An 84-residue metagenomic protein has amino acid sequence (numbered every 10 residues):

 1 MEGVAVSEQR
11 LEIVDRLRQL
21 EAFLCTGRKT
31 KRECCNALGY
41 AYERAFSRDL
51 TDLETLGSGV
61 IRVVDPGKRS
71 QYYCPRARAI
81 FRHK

Functional and structural regions predicted by a protein language model:
M1-K84: Short, basic/aromatic recognition patches that contact phosphate-bearing ligands
